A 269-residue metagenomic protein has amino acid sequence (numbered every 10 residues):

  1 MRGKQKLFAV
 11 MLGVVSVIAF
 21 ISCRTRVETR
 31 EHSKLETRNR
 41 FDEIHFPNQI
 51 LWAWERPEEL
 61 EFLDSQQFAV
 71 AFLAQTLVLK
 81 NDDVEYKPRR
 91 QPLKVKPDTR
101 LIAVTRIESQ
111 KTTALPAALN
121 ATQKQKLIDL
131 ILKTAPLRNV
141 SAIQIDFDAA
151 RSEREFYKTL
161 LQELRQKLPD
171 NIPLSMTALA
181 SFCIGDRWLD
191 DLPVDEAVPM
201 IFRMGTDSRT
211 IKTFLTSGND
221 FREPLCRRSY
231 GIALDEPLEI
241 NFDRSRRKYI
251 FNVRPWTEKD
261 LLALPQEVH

Functional and structural regions predicted by a protein language model:
M1-L12: N-terminal Sec-pathway targeting helices
M11-A19: Bacterial N-terminal signal peptides
R24-Q67, L73, Y86-R89, T99 (+1 more regions): Boundary/entry segment of secreted carbohydrate-active catalytic domains
H45-P47, K80-V194: Chitinase-like catalytic core of GlcNAc-active glycosidases
W52-R56, Q75, R106-Q110, D148-A150 (+4 more regions): Active-site beta-loop-alpha junctions enriched in small/polar residues
V70, I145, A197: Conserved, mostly hydrophobic/aromatic
R165-A233: Substrate-binding surface in catalytic domains of secreted glycosidases
S208, T213-L215, N219-H269: C-terminal active-site rim and adjoining tail of enzyme catalytic domains
